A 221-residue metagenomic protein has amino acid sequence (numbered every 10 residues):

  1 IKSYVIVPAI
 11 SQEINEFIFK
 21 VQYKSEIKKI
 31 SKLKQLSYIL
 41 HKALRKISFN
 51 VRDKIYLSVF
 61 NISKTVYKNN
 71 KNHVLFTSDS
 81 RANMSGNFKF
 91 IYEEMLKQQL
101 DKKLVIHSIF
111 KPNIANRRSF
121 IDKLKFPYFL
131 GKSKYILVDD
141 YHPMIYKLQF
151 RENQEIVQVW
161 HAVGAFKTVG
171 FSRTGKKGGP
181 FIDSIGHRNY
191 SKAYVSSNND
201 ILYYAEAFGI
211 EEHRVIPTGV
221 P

Functional and structural regions predicted by a protein language model:
I1-H73: Basic, ligand-binding patches in group-transfer machinery, especially extracytoplasmic/periplasmic segments
H73-P221: Active-site and donor-binding regions of nucleotide-sugar-utilizing enzymes
